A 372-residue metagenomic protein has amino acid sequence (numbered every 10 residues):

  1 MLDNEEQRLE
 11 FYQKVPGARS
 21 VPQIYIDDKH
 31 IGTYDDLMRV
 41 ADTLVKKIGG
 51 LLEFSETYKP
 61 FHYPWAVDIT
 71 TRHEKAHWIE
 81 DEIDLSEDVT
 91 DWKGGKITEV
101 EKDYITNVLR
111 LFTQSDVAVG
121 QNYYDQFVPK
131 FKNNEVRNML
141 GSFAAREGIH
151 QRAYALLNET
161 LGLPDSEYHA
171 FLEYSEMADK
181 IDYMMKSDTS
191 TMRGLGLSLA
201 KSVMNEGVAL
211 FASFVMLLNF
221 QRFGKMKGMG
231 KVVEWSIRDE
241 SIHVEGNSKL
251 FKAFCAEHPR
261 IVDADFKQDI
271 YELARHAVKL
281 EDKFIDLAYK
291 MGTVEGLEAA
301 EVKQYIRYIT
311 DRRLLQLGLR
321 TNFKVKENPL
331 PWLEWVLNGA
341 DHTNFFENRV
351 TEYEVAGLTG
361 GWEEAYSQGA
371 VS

Functional and structural regions predicted by a protein language model:
M1-R19: Thioredoxin-like thiol-disulfide oxidoreductase module
L2-N4, Y25-D27, F143-A144: Short amphipathic alpha-helical segments embedded in low-complexity Lys/Glu-rich regions
Q7, T33-D36, M229, F266: Alpha-helical interaction elements in eukaryotic regulators
V15-Y25, Y34-D35: Structural micro-motif
I26-K46: Non-catalytic, surface beta->alpha helical segment in thiol-disulfide oxidoreductase systems
K47-S372: Non-heme di-metal
